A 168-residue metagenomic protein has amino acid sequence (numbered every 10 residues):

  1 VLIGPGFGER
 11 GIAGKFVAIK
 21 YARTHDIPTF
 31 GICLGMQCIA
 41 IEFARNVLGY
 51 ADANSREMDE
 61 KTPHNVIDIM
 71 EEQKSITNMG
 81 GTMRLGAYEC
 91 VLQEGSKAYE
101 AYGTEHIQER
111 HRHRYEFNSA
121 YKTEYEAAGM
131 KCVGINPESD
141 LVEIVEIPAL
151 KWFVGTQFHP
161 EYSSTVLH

Functional and structural regions predicted by a protein language model:
V1, I67, C90-L92, C132 (+2 more regions): Generic structural hydrophobic/aromatic packing signal, biased to beta-strands
L2, Y102, Q157-P160: Short, histidine-centered active-site or binding-site loop motifs used for metal coordination, general acid-base
L2-E89, G95-K97: Cysteine-nucleophile active-site neighborhood
F7-G8, E94, R114, E138: Short beta->alpha junction loops/turns
Y50-A51, T104-E105, K131: Short coil/loop linkers at secondary-structure junctions
E72-N118, E126-A127, E143-P148: Substrate-binding/catalytic lobe of Class I Rossmann-like enzymes that use SAM or dcSAM, i.e., the mid-to-C-terminal
I107-H168: Acyltransferase
